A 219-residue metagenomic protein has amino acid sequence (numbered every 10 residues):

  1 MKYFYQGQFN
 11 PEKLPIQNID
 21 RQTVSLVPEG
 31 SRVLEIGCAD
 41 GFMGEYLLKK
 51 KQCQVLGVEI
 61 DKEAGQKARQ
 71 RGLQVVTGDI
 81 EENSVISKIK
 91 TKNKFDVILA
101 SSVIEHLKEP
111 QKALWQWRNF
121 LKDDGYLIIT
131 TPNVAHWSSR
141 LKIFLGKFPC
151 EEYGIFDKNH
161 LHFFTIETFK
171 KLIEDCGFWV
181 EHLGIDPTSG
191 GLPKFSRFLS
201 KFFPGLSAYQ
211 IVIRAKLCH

Functional and structural regions predicted by a protein language model:
M1-N93, V97-L99, L114, G184-R197 (+2 more regions): Conserved N-terminal segment of class I S-adenosyl-L-methionine
Q17, F42, E63, K67 (+3 more regions): S-adenosyl-L-methionine-dependent methyltransferase catalytic module, highlighting the catalytic core
V103: Hydrophobic adenine-recognition pocket in adenosine-nucleotide-binding enzymes
